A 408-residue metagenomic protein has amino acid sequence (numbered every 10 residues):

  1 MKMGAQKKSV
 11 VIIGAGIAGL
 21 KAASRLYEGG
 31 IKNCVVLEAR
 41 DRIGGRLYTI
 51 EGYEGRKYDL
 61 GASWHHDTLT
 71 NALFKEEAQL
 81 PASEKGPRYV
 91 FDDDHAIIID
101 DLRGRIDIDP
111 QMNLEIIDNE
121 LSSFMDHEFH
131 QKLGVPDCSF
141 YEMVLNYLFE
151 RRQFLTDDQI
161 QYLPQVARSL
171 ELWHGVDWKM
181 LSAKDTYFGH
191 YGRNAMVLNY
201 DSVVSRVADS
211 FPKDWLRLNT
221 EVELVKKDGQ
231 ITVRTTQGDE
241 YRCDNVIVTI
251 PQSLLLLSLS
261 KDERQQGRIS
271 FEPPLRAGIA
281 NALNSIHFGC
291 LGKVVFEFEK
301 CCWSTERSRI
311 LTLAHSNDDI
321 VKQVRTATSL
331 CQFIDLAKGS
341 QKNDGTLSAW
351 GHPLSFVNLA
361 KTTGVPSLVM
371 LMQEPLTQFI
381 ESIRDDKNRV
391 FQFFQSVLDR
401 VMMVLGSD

Functional and structural regions predicted by a protein language model:
M1-D408: FAD-dinucleotide binding site
